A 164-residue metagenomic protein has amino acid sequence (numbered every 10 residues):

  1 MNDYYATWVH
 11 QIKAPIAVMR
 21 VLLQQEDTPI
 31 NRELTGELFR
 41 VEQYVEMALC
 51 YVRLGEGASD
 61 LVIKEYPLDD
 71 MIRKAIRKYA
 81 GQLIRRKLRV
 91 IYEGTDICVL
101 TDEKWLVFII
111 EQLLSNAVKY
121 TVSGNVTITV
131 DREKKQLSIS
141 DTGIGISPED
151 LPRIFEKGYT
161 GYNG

Functional and structural regions predicted by a protein language model:
G57-L61, G94, C98-T101: Conserved micro-motifs of the catalytic ATP-binding
A80-Y92: Short conserved segments within the C-terminal catalytic ATPase subdomain
L106-I110: A residue-level detector for a conserved hydrophobic packing site within the catalytic ATP-binding domain
A117-V118: Short helix-loop "hinge" at the ATP-lid/N-box region of the Bergerat-fold HATPase_c
N125-K135: Short beta-strand/loop element within the Bergerat-fold HATPase_c
D141: Acidic ATP/Mg2+-coordinating residue in the GHKL
I146-G158: Short conserved segment of the HATPase_c
